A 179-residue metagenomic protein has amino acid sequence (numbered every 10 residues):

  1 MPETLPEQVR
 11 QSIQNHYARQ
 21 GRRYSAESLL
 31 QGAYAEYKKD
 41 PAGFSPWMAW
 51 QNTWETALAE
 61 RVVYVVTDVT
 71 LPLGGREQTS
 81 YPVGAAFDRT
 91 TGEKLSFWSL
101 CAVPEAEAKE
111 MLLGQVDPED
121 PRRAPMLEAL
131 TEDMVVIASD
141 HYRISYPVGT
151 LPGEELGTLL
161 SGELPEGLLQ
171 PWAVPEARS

Functional and structural regions predicted by a protein language model:
M1-S179: Compositionally biased intrinsically disordered regions enriched in Thr/Gly
